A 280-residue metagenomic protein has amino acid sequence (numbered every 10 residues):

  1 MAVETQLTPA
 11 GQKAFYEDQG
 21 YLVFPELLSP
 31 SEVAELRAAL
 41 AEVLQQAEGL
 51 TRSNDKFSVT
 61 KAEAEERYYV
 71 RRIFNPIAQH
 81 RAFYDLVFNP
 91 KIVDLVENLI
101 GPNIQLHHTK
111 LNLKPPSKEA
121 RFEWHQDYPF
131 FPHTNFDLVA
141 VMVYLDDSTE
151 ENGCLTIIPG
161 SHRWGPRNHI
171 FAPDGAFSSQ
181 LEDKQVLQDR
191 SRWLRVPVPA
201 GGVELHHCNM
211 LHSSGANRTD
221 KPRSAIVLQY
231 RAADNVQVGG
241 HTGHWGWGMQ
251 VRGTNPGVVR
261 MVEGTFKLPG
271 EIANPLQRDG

Functional and structural regions predicted by a protein language model:
M1-Q19, P25-W124, P129-H133, I170 (+3 more regions): Non-heme Fe(II)-dependent double-stranded beta-helix
A14, S148-S213, N235: Double-stranded beta-helix
Q46, L50-D55, V59, V203-L205 (+1 more regions): Non-heme Fe(II)/2-oxoglutarate
D55-F57, Q126, G175-R190, P222 (+1 more regions): Short, surface-exposed loop/helix-turn segments at secondary-structure junctions that function as lids/hinges flanking
L99, P132-E150, P197-V198, L205 (+1 more regions): Short, conserved beta-strand element in jelly-roll/cupin
T109, V139, G153, S224: Change "...and in nucleic-acid phosphodiester-cleaving endonucleases..." to "...and in nucleic-acid processing enzymes
L111-K118, Y128-P129, F136-D137, L145-E150 (+1 more regions): Short acidic/polar capping segments at secondary-structure boundaries
D127-P129, L138, H212-N217: Glycine-rich phosphate/pyrophosphate-binding beta-alpha loops
